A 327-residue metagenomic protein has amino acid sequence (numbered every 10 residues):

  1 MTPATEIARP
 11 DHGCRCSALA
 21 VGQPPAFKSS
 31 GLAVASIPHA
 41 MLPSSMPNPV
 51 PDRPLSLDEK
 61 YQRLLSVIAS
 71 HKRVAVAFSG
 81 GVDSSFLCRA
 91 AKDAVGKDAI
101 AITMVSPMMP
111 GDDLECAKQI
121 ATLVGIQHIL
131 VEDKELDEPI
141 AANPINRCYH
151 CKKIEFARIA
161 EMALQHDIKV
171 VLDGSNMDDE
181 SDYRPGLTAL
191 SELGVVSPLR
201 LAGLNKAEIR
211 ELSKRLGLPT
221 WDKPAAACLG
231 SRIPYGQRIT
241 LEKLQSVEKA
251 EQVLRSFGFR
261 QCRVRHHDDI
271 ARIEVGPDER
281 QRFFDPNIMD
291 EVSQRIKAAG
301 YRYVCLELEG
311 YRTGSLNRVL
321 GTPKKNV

Functional and structural regions predicted by a protein language model:
T2-A8: Extreme N-terminal basic, low-complexity initiation segments that serve as generic localization/processing leaders
C14-C16: Cysteine-centered motifs
L42-R215, S256, A271, N287 (+4 more regions): ATP-dependent adenylation/nucleotidyltransferase module used to activate substrates
I100, H266-P277: Short, aliphatic-rich beta-strand segments
R200-L254, Q261-R263: Mid-to-C-terminal catalytic subdomains of enzymes that bind/position adenosyl phosphate moieties or nucleic-acid
R280-I288: Short, conserved charged micro-motifs
G314-V327: Short, low-order "capping/linker" segments at domain edges
